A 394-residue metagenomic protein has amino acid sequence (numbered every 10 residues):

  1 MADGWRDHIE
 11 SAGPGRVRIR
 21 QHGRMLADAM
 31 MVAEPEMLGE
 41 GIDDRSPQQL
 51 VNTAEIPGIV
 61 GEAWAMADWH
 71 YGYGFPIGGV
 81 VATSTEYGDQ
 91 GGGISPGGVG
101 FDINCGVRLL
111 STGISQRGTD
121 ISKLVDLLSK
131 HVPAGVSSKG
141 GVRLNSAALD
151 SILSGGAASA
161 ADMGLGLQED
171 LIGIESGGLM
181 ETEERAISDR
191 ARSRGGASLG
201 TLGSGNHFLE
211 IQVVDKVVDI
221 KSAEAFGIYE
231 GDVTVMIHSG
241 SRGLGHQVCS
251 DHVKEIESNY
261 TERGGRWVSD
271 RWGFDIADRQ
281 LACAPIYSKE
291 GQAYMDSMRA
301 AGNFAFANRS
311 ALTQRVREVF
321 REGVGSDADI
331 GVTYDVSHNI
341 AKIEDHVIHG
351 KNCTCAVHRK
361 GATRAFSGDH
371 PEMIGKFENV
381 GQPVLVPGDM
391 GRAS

Functional and structural regions predicted by a protein language model:
A2-Q49, I59-E62, Y73-I77, T85-P96 (+2 more regions): Domain-length cofactor-binding catalytic modules of enzymes
D43, A82, Q90, G100-G118: Catalytic-core region of right-hand nucleic acid polymerases
E55-I56: Short, conserved catalytic or adaptor-binding loops enriched in Gly and charged residues
H70, C105, S241: Short, glycine/acidic-enriched loop or turn micro-motifs at the edges of active sites
